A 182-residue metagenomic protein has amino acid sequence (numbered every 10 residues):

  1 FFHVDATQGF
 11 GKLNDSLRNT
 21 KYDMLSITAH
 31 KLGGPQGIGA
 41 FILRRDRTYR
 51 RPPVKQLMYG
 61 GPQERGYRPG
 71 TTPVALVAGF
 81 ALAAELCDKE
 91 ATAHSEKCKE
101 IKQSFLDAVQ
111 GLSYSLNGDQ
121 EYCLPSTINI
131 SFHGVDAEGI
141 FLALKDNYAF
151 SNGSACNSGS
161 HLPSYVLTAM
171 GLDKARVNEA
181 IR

Functional and structural regions predicted by a protein language model:
F1-R182: Pyridoxal 5′-phosphate
